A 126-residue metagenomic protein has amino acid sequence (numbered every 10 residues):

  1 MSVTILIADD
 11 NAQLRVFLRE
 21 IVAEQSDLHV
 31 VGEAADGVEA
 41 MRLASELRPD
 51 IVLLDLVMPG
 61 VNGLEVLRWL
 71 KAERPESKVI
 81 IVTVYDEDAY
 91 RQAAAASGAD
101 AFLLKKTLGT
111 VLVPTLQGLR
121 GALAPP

Functional and structural regions predicted by a protein language model:
S2-L14, L18-V22: Conserved acidic segment of CheY-like receiver
A8-D9, A34, V52: Conserved sequence signature across two-component system core domains
D36-E39, N62-E65: Acidic catalytic/metal-coordinating carboxylates
D50, L56-V57: The short loop immediately C-terminal to the conserved phospho-acceptor aspartate in CheY-like receiver
P59, E87: The feature encodes the CheY-like receiver
A89, T107-Q117: C-terminal output helix
